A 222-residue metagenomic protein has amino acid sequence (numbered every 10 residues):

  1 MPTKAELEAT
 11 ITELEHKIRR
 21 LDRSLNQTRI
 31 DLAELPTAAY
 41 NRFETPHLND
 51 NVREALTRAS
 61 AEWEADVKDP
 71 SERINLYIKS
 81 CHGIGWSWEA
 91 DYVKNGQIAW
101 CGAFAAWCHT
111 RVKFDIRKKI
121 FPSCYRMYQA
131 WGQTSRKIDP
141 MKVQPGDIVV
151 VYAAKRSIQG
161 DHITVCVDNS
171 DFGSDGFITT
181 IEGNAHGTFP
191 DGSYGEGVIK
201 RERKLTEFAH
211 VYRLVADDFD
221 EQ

Functional and structural regions predicted by a protein language model:
M1-P2, V143, F219-Q222: Short intrinsically disordered terminal tails
E6-A9, E13-H16, D50, E54-T57: N-terminal amphipathic/basic helix or basic patch
L7, G102-A105, T164: Short, highly selective alpha-helical patches that border small-molecule cofactor pockets in redox/cofactor-processing
I30-V112: N-terminal capping segments
D115-P190: ...with weaker cross-activation on analogous glycine-rich loops/strands in unrelated enzymes
S170-Q222: Active-site signature of cysteine proteases
